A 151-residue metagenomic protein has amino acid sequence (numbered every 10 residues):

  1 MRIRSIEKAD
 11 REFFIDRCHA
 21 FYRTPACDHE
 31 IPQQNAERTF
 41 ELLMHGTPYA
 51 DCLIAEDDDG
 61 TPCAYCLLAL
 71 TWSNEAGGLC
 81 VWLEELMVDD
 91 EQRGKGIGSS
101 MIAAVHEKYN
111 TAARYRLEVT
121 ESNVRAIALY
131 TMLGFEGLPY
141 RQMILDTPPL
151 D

Functional and structural regions predicted by a protein language model:
R2-D16: A short beta-loop-alpha structural element at the N-terminal edge of CoA-dependent acyl/N-acetyltransferase catalytic
H19-L42: Conserved GNAT-fold acetyl-CoA-binding loop/helix
L42-I54: A short helix-loop-beta-strand connector motif used in the catalytic cores of GNAT acetyltransferases and, in some
C52-I54, T61-L70, M87: Conserved beta-strand in the GNAT
E84-R93: A short, internal acetyl-CoA/4′-phosphopantetheine-binding micro-motif in the GNAT/acyltransferase core
Q92-A104: Conserved acetyl-CoA pyrophosphate-binding loop and the N-cap/start of the following alpha-helix in GNAT-like
S99, E121-P139: Conserved active-site alpha-helix within GNAT-family acetyltransferase domains
Y109-V119: Conserved GNAT acetyl-CoA-binding A-motif
